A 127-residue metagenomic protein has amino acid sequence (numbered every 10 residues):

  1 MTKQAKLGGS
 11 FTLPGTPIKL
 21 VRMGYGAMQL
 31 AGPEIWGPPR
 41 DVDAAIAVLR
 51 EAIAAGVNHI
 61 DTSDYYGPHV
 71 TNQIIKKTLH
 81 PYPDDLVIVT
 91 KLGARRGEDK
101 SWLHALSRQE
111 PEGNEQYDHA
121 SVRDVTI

Functional and structural regions predicted by a protein language model:
M1-T90, A94-E98: N-terminal binding-site loop/beta-alpha segment at the start of enzyme catalytic domains that lines or forms
D99-I127: Glycine/proline-rich, positively charged, aromatic-decorated active-site loop/lid region on the catalytic face
